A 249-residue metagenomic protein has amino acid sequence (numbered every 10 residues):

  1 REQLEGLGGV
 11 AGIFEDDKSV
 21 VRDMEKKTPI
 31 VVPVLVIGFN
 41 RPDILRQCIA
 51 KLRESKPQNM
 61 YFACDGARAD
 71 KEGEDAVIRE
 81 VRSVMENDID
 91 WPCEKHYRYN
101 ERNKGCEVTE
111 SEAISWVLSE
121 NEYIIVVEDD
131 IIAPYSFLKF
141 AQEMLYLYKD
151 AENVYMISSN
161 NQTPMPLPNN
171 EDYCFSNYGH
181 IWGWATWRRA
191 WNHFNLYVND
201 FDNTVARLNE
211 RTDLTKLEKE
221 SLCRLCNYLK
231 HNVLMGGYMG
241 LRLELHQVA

Functional and structural regions predicted by a protein language model:
R1-E2: Phosphate-bearing ligand-interacting subdomains that bind or position ATP/ADP/UDP/GDP/NAD(P) or nucleotide-linked
L7-G8, G12-V126, I131-A249: An acidic/histidine-cluster motif and surrounding catalytic segment that typifies divalent-metal-assisted enzyme active
